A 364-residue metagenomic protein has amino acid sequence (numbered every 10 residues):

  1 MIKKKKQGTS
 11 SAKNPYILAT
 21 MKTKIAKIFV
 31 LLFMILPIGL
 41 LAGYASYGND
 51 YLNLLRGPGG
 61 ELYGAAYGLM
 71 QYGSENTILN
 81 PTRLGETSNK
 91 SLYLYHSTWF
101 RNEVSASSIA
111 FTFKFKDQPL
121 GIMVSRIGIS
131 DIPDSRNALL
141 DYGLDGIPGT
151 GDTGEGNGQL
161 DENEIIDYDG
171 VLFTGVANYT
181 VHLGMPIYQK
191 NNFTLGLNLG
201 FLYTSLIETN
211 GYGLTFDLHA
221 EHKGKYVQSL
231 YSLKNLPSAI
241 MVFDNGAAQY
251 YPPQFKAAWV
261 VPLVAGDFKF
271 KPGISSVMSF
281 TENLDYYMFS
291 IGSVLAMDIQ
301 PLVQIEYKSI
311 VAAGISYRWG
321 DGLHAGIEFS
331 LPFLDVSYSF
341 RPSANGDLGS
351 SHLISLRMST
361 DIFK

Functional and structural regions predicted by a protein language model:
I2-K5, T9: Extreme N-terminal basic, low-complexity initiation segments that serve as generic localization/processing leaders
K4, T23-K24, P37: Absolute N-terminal positional cue centered near the fourth residue
G8, P15-V30: Bacterial N-terminal signal peptides that target proteins for export
S11, G39-A42, S46: Alpha-helical structural elements
V30-G39: Bacterial N-terminal signal peptides
G43-K364: Subset of outer-membrane beta-barrel
